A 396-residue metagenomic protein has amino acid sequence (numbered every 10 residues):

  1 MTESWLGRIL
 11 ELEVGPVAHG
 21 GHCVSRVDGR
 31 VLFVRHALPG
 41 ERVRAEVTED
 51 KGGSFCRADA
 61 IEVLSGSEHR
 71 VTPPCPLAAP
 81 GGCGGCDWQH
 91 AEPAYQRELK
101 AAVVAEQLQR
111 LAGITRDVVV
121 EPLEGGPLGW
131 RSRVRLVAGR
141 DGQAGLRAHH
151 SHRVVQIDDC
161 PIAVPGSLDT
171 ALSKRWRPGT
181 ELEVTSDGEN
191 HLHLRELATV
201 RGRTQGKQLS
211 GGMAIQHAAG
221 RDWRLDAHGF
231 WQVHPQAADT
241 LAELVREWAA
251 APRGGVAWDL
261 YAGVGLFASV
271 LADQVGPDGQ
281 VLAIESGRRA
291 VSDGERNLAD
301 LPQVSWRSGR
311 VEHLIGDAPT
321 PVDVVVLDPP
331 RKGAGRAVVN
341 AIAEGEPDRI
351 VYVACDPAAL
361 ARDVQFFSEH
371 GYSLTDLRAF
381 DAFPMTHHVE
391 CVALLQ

Functional and structural regions predicted by a protein language model:
M1-L327, K332-N340, E346: Accessory RNA-recognition modules of RNA-modification enzymes
R131, V389-E390: A structure-centric signal for secondary-structure junctions around beta-strands
R307-V389: S-adenosylmethionine
A393-Q396: Conserved beta strand-loop-helix elements of the APE1-like EEP
